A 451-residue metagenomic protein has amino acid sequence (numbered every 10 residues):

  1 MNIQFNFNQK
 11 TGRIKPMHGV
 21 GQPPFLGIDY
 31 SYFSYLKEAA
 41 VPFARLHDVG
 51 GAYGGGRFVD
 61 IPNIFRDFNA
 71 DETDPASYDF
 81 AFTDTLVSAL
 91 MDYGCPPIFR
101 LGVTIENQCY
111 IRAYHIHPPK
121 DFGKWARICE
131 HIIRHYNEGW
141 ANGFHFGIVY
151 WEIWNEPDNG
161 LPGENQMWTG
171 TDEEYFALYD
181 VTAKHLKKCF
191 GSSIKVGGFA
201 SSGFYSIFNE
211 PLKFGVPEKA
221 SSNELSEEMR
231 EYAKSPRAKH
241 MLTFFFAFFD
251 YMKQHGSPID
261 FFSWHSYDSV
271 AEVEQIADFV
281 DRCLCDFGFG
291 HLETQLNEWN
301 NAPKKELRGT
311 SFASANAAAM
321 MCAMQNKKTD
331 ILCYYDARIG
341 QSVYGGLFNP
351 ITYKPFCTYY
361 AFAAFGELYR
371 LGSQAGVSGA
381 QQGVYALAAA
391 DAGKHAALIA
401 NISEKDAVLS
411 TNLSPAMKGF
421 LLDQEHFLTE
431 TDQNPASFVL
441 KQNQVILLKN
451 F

Functional and structural regions predicted by a protein language model:
M1-Y35, A39: Mature N-terminal, pre-catalytic/accessory segment of carbohydrate-active enzymes
V20, L90, I132, W151 (+7 more regions): Conserved, mostly hydrophobic/aromatic
P24-L36, A238-Q254, F312-M321: Short, acidic/polar
A39-I259, H265, S269: Substrate-binding cleft and catalytic face of glycoside hydrolase catalytic domains, especially the flexible beta-alpha
K253-L307, D330: Glycoside hydrolase catalytic-domain groove-lining segments
N297-Y369, S373-Y385: Aromatic/acidic polysaccharide-binding cleft in carbohydrate-active enzymes
A380-P415, L422-E425, N443-Q444: Carbohydrate-binding surface patches
T431-F451: C-terminal beta-strand-rich structural cap/linker in extracellular carbohydrate-active enzymes
